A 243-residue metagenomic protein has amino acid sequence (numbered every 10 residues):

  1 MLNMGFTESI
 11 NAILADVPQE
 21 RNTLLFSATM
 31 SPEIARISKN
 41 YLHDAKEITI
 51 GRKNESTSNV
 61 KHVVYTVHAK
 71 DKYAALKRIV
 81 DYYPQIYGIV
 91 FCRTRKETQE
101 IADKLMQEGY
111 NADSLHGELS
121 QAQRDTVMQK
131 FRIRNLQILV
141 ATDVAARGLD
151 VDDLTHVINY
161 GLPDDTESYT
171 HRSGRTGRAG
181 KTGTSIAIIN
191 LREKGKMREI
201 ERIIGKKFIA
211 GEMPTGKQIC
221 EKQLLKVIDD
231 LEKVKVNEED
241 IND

Functional and structural regions predicted by a protein language model:
M1-D243: Conserved helicase RecA-like core
